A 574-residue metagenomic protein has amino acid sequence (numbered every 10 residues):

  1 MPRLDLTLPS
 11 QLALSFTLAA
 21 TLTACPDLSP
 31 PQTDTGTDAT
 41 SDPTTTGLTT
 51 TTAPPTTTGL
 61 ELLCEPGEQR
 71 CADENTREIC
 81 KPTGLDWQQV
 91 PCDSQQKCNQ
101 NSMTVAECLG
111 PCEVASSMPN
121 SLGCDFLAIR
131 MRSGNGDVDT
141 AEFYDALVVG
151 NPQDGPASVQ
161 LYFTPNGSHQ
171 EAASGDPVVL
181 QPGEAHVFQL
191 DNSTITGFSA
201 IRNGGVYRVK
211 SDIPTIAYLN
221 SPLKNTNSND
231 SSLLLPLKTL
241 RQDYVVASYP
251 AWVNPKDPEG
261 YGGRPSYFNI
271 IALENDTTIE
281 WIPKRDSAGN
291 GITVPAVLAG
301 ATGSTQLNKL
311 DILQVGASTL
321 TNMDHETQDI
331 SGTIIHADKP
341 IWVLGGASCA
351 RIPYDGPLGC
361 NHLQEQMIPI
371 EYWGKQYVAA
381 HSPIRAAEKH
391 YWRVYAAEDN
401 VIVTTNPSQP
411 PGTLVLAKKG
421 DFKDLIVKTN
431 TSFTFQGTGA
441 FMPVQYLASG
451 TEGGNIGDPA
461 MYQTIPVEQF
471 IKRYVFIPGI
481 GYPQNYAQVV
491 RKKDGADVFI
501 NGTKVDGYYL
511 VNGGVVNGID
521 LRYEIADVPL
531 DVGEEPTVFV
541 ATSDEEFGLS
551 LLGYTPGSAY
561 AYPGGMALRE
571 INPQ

Functional and structural regions predicted by a protein language model:
M1-T23: Sec-dependent bacterial lipoprotein signal peptides
L4-L6, P55, R70: Generic extreme N-terminus detector
L8-S10, P31, Q95: Intrinsically disordered, low-complexity regions enriched in polar/acidic and amide residues
L22-C64: Ser/Thr-rich, Pro/Gly/Ala-heavy low-complexity intrinsically disordered linkers and tails of secreted extracellular
G59-S116: Cysteine-rich, disulfide-bonded extracellular modules and peptides in secreted proteins and receptor ectodomains
E107-P156, Y162-F163, S168-G332, H336-V538 (+1 more regions): Conserved functional hotspot residues at active sites or interaction interfaces
